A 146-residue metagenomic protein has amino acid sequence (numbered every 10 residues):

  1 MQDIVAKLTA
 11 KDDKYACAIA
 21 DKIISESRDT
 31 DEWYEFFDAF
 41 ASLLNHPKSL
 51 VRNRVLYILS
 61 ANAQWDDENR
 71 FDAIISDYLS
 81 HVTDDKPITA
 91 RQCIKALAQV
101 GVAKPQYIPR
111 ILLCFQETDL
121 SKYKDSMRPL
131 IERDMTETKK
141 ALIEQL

Functional and structural regions predicted by a protein language model:
M1-L146: Alpha-helical scaffold domains
